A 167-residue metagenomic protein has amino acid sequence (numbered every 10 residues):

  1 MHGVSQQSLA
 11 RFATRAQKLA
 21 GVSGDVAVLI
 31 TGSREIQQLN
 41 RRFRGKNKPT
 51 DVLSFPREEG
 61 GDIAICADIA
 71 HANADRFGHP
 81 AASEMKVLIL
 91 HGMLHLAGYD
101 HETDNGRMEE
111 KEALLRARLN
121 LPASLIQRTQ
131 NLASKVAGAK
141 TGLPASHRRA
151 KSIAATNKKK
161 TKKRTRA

Functional and structural regions predicted by a protein language model:
M1-M85, L94-A167: An acidic/histidine-cluster motif and surrounding catalytic segment that typifies divalent-metal-assisted enzyme active
